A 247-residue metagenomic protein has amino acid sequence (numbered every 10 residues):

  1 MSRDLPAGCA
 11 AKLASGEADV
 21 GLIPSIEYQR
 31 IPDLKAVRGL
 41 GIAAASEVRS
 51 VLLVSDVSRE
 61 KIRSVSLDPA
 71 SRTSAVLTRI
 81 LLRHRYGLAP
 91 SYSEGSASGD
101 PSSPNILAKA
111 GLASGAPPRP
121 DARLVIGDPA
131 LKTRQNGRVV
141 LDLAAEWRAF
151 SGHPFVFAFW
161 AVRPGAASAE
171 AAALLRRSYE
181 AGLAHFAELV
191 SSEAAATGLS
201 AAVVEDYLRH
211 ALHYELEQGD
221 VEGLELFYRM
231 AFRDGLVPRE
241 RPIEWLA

Functional and structural regions predicted by a protein language model:
M1-A247: Domain-level signature for soluble enzymes in the chorismate/prephenate branch of the shikimate pathway
